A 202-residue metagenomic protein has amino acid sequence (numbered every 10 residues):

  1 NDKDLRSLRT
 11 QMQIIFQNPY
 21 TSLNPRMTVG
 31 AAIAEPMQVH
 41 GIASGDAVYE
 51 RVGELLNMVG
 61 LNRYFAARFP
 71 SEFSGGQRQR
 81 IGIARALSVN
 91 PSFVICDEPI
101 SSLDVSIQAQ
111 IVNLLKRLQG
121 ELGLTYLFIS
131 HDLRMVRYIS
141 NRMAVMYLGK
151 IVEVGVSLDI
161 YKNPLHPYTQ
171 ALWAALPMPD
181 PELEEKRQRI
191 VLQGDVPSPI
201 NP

Functional and structural regions predicted by a protein language model:
L5, S157-P202: Charged, flexible cofactor/metal-binding loops and thiol motifs
I33, I83, I107, I111: Hydrophobic anchor residue at the start of the ABC signature
A47-Y64, W173-A174: Conserved ABC ATPase "signature" region
F69-F73, Q77: Conserved ABC ATPase signature
S88-S92: A short, proline-enriched helix->beta-strand linker immediately N-terminal to the Walker B motif in ABC-type P-loop
V136-Y138: A short, surface-exposed alpha-helical micro-motif characterized by mixed small hydrophobic and charged/polar residues
